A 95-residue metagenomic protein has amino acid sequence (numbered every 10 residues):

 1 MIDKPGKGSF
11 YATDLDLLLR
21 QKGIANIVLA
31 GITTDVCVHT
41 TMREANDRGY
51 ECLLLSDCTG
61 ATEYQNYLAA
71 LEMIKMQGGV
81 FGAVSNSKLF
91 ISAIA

Functional and structural regions predicted by a protein language model:
M1-A95: Active-site-adjacent betaalpha module
